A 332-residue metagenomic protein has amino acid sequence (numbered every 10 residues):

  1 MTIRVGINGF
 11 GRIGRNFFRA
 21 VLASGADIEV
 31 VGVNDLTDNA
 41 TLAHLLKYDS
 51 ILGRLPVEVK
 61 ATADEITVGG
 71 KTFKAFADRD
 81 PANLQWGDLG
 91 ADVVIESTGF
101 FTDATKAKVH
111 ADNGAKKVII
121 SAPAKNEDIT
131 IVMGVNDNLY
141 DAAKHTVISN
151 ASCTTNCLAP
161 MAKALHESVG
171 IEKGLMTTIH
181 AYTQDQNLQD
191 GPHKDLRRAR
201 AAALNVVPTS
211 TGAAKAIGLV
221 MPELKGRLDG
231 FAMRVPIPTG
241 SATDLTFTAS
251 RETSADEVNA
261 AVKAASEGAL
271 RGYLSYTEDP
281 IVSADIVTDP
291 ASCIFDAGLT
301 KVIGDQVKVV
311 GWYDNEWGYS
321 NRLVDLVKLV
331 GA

Functional and structural regions predicted by a protein language model:
M1-A199, K301, D325: N-terminal Rossmann-like NAD(P) cofactor-binding subdomain of oxidoreductases, focused on the glycine-rich
N8, R12, A40, L89 (+11 more regions): Conserved active-site and cofactor/substrate-binding residues in soluble primary-metabolism enzymes
L22-A26, K163-I171, A181-Q184, T211 (+5 more regions): Generic secondary-structure signature for well-ordered alpha-helical cores
T62, E127, A202, T239-S241 (+1 more regions): A generic structural signal for well-ordered coil/turn residues at beta-strand boundaries that shape enzyme active-site
I66, I131-M133, V147, L188-Q189 (+5 more regions): Short clusters of hydrophobic/aromatic residues that line enzyme substrate/ligand-binding pockets
K144-H145, A201-A203, G240-D244, Q306-K308: Short, solvent-exposed beta-strand edge segments and adjacent coil->beta transition regions
E167, I171-P238: Acidic, glycine-rich segments within the central catalytic cores of soluble metabolic enzymes that bind/position
G230, A242, T246-A332: C-terminal active-site/capping subdomain that shapes the small-molecule cofactor and substrate pocket of enzyme
